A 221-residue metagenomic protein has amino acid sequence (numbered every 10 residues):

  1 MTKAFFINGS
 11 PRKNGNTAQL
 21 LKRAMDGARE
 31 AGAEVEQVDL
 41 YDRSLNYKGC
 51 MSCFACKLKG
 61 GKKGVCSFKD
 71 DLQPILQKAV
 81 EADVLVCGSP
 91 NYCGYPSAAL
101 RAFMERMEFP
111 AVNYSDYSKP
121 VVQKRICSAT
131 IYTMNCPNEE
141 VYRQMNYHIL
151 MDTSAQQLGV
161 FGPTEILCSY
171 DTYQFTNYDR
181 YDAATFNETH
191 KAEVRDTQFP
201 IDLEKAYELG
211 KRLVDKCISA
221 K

Functional and structural regions predicted by a protein language model:
M1-D116, T185-K221: N-terminal beta1-alpha1-beta2 submodule of the flavodoxin-like/Rossmannoid cofactor-binding fold
G9, L40, I131-T133, S169: Cofactor-binding loop segments of dinucleotide-utilizing enzymes, especially the Rossmann-like FAD- and NAD(P)+-binding
Y47-M51, Y142-R143, T176-Y181: Short aromatic-enriched loop/helix-cap "lid" or pocket-rim segments at secondary-structure transitions that line
Y92, T133-P137, T172-Y173: Short acidic/polar capping segments at secondary-structure boundaries
A98, A111-L167: Short, glycine-/small-residue-rich phosphate/pyrophosphate-handling segment
V160, D179-E188: The feature marks non-catalytic terminal segments
E165-T176: Beta-strand-loop-alpha "switch" segments that mediate conformational coupling across diverse proteins
